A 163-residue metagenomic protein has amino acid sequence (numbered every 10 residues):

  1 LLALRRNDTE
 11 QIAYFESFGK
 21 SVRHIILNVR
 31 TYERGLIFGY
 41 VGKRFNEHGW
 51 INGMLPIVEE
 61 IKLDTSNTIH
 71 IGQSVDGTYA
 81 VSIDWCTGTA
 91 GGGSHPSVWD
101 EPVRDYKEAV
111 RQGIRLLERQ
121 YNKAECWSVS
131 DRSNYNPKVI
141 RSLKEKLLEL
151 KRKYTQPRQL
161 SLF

Functional and structural regions predicted by a protein language model:
L1-S66, E145-F163: Negatively charged, low-complexity tracts enriched in Asp/Glu with abundant Ser/Thr
G53-T87: Amphipathic, interaction-prone secondary-structure segments
A80, G91, N122-C126: Short, solvent-exposed secondary-structure capping/transition elements
W85-R119: A short, exposed loop/beta-hairpin motif centered on an aromatic-Gly-Thr core
R115-N134: Short arginine-rich
D131-K146: Short, highly charged C-terminal tails/helix-capping segments
